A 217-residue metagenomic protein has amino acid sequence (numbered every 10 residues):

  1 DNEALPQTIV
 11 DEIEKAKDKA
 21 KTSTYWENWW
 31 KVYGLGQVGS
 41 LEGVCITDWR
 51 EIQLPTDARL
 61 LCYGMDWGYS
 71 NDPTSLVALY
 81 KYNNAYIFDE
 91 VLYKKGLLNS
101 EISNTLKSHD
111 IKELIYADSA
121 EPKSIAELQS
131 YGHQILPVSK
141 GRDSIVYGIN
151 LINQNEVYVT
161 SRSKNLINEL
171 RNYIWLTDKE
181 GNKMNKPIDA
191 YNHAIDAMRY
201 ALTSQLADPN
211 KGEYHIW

Functional and structural regions predicted by a protein language model:
E3-M65: ATPase catalytic-site recognition across NTP-hydrolyzing enzymes
G34, D66, L76, I115-A117 (+1 more regions): Short, conserved catalytic/metal-binding motifs centered on acidic residues
V38-G39, Y69, K81, L202 (+1 more regions): Hydrophobic/aromatic-lined pockets within catalytic cores
D57-Y80: Gly/Thr-rich phosphate-binding beta-strand-loop-beta motif of the actin/hexokinase/Hsp70
V77, Y82-P187, D208, Y214-W217: Mg2+-dependent endonuclease catalytic cores in nucleic-acid-processing enzymes, primarily RNase H-like
D189-W217: Charge-patterned, long linear interaction tracts outside catalytic cores
